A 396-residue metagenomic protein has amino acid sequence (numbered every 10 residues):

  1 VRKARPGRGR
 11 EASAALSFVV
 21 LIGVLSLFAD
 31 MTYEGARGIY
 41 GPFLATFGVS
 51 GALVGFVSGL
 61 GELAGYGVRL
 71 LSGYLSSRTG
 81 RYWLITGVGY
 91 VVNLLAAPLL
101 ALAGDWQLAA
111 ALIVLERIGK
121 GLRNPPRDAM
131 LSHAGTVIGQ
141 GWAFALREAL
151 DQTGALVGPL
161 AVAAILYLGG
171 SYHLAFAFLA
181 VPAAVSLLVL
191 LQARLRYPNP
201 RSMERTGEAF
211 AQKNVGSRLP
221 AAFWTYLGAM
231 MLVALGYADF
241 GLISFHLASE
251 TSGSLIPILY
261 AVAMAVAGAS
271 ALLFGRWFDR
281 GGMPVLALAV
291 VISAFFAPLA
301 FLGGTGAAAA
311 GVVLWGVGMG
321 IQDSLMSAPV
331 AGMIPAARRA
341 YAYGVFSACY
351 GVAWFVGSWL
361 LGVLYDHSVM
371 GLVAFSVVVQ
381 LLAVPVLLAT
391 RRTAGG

Functional and structural regions predicted by a protein language model:
R2-L16, Y197-A229: Juxtamembrane intracellular "pre-TM" segments in multi-pass secondary transporters
R10-E62, W224-P257: Helix-loop boundary and gating motifs at the non-cytosolic
V68-R81, L166, S270-G282, Y365: Helix-to-loop junctions at the C-terminal end of transmembrane segments in multipass secondary transporters
L84-P98, A180, P284-L299, V377: Structural signature of the two symmetry-related core transmembrane helices
A101-L112, F301-G311: Helix-loop junctions at membrane interfaces in 12-TM secondary transporters
L112-T153: Cytoplasmic helix-loop-helix junction between adjacent transmembrane helices in 12-TM secondary transporters
L174-L191, L372-A389: Symmetry-related core transmembrane helices of the 12-TM Major Facilitator Superfamily/SLC fold
R339-D366: A late C-terminal transmembrane helix in Major Facilitator Superfamily
